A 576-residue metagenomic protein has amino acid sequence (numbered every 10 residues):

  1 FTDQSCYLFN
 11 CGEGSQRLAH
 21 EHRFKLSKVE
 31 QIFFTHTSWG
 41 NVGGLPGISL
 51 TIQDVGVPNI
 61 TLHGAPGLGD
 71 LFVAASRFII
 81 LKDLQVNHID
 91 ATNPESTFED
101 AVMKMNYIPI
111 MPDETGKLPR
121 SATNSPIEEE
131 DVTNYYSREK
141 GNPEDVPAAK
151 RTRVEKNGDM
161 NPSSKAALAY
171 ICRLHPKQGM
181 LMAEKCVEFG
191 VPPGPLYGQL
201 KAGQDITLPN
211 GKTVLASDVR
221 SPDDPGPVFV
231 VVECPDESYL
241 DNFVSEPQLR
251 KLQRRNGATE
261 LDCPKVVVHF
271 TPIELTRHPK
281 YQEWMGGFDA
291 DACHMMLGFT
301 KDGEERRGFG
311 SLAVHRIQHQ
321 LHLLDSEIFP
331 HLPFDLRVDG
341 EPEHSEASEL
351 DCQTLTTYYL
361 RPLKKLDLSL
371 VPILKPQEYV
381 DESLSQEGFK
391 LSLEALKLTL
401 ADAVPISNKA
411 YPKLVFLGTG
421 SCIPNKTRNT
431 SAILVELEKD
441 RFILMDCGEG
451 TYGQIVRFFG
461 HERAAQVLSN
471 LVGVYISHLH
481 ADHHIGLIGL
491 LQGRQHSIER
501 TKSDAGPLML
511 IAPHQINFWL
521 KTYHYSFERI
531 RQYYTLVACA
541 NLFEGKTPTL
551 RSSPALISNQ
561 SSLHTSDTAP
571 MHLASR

Functional and structural regions predicted by a protein language model:
F1, S96-V415, C422, A432-L437 (+1 more regions): Metal-dependent phosphodiesterase/nuclease catalytic metal-binding core
F1-P58, L68-D83, C186-P192, L196-Y197 (+4 more regions): Pre-active-site segment of Zn-dependent metallo-hydrolases
F24-S27, D262, Q466-S469, G506 (+1 more regions): Structured loop/turn residues at beta-strand edges in well-structured enzyme cores
V29-E30, P58-T61, V86, K265 (+5 more regions): Residue-level recognition of the N-termini of beta-strands and the immediately preceding loop/turn
N59-G67, V268-T271, A292-T300, D504-Q515: Short internal beta-strands
I80-P94, E528-L542: A glycine-rich helix N-cap at a beta->alpha junction
G450, I455, I516-N517, T535-K546: Eukaryotic, compositionally biased intrinsically disordered regions
